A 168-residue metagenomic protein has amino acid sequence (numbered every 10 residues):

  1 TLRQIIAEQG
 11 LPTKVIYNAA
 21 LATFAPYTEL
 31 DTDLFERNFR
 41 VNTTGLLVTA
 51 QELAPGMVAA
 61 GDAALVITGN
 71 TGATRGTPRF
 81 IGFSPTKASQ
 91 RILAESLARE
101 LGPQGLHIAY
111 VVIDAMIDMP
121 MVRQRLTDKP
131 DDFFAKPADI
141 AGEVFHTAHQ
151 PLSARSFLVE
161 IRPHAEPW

Functional and structural regions predicted by a protein language model:
T1-G10: Conserved amphipathic alpha-helix within the SDR
L11-P12, P26, M57-N70, P103-H107: Active-site loop of short-chain dehydrogenase/reductase
N18-F24: Conserved NAD(P)H cofactor-binding loop of Rossmann-fold oxidoreductase domains
P26-Y27, L34-F39: Substrate-binding pocket helix/loop in short-chain dehydrogenase/reductase
A50-Q51, E95: A short, exposed helix-loop element centered on a Lys and neighboring polar residues
A64-S89, E95, R99-G102: Catalytic loop of short-chain dehydrogenase/reductase
P103-A115, L126-W168: C-terminal helical subdomain
